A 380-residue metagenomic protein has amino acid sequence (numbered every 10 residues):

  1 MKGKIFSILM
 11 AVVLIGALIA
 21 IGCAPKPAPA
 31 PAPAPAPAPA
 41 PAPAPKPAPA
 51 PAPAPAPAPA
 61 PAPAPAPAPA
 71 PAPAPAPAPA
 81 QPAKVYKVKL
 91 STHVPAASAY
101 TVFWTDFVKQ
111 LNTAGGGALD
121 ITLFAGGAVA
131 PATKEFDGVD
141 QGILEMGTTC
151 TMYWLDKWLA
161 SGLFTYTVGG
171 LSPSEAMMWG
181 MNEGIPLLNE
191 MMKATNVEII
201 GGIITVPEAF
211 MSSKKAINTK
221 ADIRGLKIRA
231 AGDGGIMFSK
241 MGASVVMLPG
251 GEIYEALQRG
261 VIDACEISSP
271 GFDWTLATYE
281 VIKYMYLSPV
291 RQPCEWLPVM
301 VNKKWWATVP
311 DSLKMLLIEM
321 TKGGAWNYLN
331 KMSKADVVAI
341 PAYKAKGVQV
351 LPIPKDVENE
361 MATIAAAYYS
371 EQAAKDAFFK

Functional and structural regions predicted by a protein language model:
M1-K87: Short, low-complexity disordered leader/linker segments with a strong preference for bacterial N-terminal type II
A24-K26, K46, P79-A176, L187-K380: N-terminal secretory/targeting leader peptides
N182: An acidic, glycine-rich surface segment that forms the CoA-thioester-binding/catalytic face of crotonase-fold enzymes
